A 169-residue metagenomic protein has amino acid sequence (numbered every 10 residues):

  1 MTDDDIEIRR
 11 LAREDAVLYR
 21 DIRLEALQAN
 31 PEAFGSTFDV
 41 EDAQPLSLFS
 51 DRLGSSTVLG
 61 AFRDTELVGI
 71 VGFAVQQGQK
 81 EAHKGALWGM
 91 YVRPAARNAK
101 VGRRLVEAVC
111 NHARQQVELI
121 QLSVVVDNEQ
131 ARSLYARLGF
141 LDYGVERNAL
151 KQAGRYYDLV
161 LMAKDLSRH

Functional and structural regions predicted by a protein language model:
T2-D5, R13, D158-H169: Terminal substrate-recognition subdomain of acyl/acetyltransferases
R10-A95, V106-A108, H112, D165-H169: Acetyl-CoA-dependent GNAT
E66-G69, Q130, Y156: Glycine-rich acetyl-CoA-binding "A-motif" of GNAT/NAT acetyltransferases
K80, G89, R93-E107, V125-S133 (+1 more regions): Conserved glycine-rich acetyl-CoA-binding loop
A113-S123: Conserved GNAT acetyl-CoA-binding A-motif
Q121-V125, A136, L141-Y157: Conserved catalytic-core motifs of GNAT/GCN5-like acyltransferases
